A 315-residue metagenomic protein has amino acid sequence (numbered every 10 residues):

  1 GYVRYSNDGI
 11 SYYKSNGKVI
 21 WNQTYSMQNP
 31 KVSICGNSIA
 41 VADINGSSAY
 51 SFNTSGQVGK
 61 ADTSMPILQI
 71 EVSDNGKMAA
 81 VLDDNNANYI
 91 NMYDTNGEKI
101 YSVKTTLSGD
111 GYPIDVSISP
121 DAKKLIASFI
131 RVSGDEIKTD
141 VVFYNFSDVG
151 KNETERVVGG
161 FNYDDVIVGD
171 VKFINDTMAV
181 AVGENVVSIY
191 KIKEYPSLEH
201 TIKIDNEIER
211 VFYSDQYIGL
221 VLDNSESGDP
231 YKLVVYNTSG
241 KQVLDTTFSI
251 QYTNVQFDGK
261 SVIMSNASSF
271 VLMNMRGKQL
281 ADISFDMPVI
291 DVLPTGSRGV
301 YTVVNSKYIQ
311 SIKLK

Functional and structural regions predicted by a protein language model:
Y2, I39, M78-A79, A122-L125 (+4 more regions): Hydrophobic beta-strand positions that form the internal "hydrophobic ladder" of WD40/Gbeta-like beta-propeller blades
D8-S11, S47-S51, A87-M92, S133-N145 (+4 more regions): Structural motif
K14-N16, N53-G56, Y93-E98, F146-V149 (+4 more regions): Short loop/turn segments that connect beta-strands within beta-propeller blades
N16-T24, G56-D62, K99-T106, N152-N162 (+3 more regions): A short beta-strand motif characteristic of beta-propeller blades
V19-S128: Non-cytosolic head/periplasmic domains of membrane-anchored proteins
S26-N37, M65-D74, G109-S117, G160-I174 (+3 more regions): Repeated scaffold domains used in trafficking and secretory/extracellular systems, primarily beta-propellers
K104-T106, D110-E226, K232: Acidic, serine/threonine- and glycine-rich low-complexity intrinsically disordered segments that serve as flexible
Y190-F285: Intrinsically disordered, low-complexity segments enriched in Gly and acidic/Ser/Thr residues that form flexible
